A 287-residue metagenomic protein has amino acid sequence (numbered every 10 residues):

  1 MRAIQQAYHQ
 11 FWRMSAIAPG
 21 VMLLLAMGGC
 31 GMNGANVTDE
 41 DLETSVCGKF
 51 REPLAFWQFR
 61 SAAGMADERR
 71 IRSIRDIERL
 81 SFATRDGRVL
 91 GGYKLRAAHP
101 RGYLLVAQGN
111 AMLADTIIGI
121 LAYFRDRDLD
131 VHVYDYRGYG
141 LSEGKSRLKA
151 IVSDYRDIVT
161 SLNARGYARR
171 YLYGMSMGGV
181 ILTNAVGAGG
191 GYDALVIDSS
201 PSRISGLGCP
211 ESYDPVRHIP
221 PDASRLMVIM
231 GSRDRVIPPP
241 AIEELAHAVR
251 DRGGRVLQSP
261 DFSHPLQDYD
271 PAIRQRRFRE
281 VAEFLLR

Functional and structural regions predicted by a protein language model:
G29-A83: An N-terminal hydrophobic leader/cap segment in hydrolases
N110-A122: The serine-hydrolase catalytic nucleophile loop
R125-L141: Conserved alpha/beta-hydrolase
K145-R165: Alpha/beta-hydrolase active-site loop
P215, S224, P238-A248: Short alpha-helix in the alpha/beta-hydrolase fold that links the catalytic acid
D222, V228-M230, D234: Short beta-strand/loop motif that positions the catalytic acidic residue of the alpha/beta-hydrolase fold
R233-I237, H264: Acidic catalytic loop of the alpha/beta-hydrolase fold
H247, D251-R287: C-terminal catalytic histidine-bearing segment of alpha/beta-hydrolase fold enzymes
